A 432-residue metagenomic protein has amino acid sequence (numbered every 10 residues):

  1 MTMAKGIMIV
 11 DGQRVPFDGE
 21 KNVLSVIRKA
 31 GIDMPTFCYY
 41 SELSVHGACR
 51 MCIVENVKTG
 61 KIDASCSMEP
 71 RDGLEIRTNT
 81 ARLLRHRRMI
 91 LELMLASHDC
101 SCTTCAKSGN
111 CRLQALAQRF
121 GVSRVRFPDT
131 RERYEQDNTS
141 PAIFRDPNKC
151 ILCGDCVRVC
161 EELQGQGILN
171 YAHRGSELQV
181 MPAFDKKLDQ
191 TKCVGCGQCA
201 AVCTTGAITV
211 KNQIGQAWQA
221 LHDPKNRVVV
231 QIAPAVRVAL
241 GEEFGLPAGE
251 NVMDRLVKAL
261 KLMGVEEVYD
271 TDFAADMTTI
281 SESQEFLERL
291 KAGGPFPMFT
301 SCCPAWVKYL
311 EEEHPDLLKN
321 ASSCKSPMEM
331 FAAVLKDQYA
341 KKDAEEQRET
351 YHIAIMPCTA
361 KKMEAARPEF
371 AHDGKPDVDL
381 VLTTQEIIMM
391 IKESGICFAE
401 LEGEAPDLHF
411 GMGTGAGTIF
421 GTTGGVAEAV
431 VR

Functional and structural regions predicted by a protein language model:
T2, I7, R14, D18-R85 (+1 more regions): Iron-sulfur-associated redox domains of electron-transfer enzymes in respiratory and anaerobic energy metabolism
G12-R14, T103, Q136, D189 (+2 more regions): A generic secondary-structure micro-motif detector that highlights 1-2 residue hydrophobic/ambivalent hotspots embedded
R50-G195, A201, I208-R227: Fe-S ferredoxin-like electron-transfer domains and their immediately adjacent linker/connector regions across
